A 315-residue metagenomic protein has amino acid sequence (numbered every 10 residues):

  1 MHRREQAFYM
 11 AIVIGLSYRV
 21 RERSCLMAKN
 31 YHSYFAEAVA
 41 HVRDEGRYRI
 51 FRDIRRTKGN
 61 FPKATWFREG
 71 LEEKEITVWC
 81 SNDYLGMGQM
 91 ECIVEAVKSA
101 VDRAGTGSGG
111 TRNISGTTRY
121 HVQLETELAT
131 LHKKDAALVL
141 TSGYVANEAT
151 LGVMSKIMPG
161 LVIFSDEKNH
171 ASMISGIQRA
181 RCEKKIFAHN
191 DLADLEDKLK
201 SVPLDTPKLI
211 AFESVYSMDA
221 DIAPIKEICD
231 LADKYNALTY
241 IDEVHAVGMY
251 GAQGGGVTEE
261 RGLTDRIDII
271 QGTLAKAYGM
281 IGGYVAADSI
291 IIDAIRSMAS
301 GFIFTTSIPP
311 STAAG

Functional and structural regions predicted by a protein language model:
F8-L26: Short, Lys/Arg-enriched N-terminal segments with co-localized hydrophobic residues within the first ~10-30 amino acids
A28-A104, A237: N-terminal "arm"/small-domain region of PLP-dependent enzymes with the aminotransferase-like
D83, K185, H189-I241: Active-site phosphate-binding strand-loop segment of PLP-dependent enzymes
V94-S142: Conserved N-terminal alpha-helix of the aminotransferase class I/II PLP-enzyme fold
S142, F164-A180: Substrate-binding/gating loop at the entrance of the active-site cleft, primarily in PLP-dependent aminotransferase-like
L151-A171: Conserved PLP-anchoring active-site segment centered on the Schiff-base-forming lysine
Y235-L238, H245, Y250-G315: Active-site C-terminal subdomain of aminotransferase-like
